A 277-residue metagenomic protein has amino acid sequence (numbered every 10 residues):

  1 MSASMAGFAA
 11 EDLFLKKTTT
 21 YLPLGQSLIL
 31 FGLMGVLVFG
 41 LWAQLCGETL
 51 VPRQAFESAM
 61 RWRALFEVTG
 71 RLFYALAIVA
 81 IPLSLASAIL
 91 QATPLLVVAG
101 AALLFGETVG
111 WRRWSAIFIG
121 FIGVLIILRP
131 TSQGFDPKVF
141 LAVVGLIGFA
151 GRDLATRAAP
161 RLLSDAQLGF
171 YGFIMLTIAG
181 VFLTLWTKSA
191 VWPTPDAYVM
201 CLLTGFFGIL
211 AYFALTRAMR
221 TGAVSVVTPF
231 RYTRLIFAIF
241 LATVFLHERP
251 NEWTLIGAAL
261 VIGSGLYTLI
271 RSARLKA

Functional and structural regions predicted by a protein language model:
M1-A6, M34-W62, W111, L163 (+4 more regions): Membrane-interface interhelical linkers
M5-A9, G40, A64, V68-L72 (+8 more regions): Hydrophobic/small/kink-forming positions within alpha-helical transmembrane segments of polytopic membrane proteins
F8-A9, L13-K16, L24, F39 (+2 more regions): Transmembrane alpha-helical segments that form core, pore/gating elements of small-molecule transporters/exporters
T49-S84, I126, F206-T221: Specific transmembrane alpha-helical segments of multi-pass solute transporters/efflux pumps, especially DMT/EamA
L76, P94-S115, I236-L255: C-terminal transmembrane-helix exit sites in multi-pass transporters
A86-A92, A159-M175, Y212-T243: Helix-helix packing/entry segments at the starts of transmembrane helices
R112-R129, G145, W253-S272: Hydrophobic transmembrane alpha-helices of multi-pass small-molecule transport proteins
T233-A277: C-terminal-most transmembrane helix of multi-pass membrane proteins
